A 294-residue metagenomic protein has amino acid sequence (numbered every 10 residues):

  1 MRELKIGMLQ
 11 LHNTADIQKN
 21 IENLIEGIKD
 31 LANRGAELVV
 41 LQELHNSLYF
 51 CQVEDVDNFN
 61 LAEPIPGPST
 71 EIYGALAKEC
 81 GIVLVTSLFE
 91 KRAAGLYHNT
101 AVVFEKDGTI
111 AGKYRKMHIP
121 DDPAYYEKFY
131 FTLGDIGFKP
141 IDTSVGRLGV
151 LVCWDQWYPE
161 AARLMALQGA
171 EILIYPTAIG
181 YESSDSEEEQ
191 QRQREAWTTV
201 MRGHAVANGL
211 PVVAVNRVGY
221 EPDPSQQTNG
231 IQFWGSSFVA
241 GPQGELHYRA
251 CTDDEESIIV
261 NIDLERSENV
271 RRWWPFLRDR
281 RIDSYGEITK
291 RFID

Functional and structural regions predicted by a protein language model:
E3-N13, N20, T100, K113 (+3 more regions): Active-site-proximal beta-strand elements of phosphoester/diester hydrolases
I6, V103-A111, V239-H247: Short, glycine-anchored, charge-dense loop/turn motifs used at functional sites
I17, K29-K106, I110-K113, I179-L210: Cys-nucleophile CN-hydrolase/nitrilase-fold catalytic domain and related Cys-dependent amidase chemistry that acts on
A62-V85, C153-E256: CN hydrolase (nitrilase-like) catalytic-core segments centered on the catalytic cysteine and neighboring Lys/Glu
T86-L88, T100-V103, K139, S237-V239 (+1 more regions): Short beta-strand scaffold segments in enzyme catalytic cores
T100, K113-R115, R249-C251, I259: Residue-level detector of high-confidence beta-strand sites
K116-Y130, D254-R271: A short, polar/charged loop-to-alpha-helix boundary motif
F138-Q168, T177, S267-D294: Cysteine/selenocysteine-centered motifs that mediate thiol-based redox chemistry or coordinate metal-sulfur cofactors
